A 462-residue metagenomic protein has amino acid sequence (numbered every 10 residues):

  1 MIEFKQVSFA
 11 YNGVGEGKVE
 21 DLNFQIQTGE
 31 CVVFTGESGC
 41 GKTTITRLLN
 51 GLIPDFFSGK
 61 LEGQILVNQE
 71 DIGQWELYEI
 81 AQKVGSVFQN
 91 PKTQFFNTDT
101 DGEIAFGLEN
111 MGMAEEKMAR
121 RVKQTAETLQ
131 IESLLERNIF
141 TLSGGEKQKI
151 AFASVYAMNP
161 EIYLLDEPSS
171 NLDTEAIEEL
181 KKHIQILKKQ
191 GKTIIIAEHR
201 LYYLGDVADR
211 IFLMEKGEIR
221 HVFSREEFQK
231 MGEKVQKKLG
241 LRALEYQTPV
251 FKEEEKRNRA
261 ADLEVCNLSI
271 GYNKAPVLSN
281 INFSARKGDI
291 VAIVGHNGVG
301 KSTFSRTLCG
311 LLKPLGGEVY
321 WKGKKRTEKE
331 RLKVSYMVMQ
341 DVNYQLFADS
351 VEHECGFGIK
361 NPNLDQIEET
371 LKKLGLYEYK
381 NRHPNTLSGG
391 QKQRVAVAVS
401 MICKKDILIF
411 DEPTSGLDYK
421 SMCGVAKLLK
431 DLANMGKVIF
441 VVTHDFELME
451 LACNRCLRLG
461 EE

Functional and structural regions predicted by a protein language model:
T35-E37, V294-H296: The feature captures the beta-strand-to-loop junction immediately N-terminal to the Walker
N50, C309: Helix-to-loop junction immediately C-terminal to a conserved catalytic motif
S58-E70, G317-R331: Conserved ABC transporter NBD signature motif
E116-L134, L364-Y379: Conserved ABC ATPase "signature" region
N138-L142, E146, H383-L387, Q391: Conserved ABC ATPase signature
Y163-D166, L408-D411: Catalytic Walker B motif of ABC-type/P-loop ATPase nucleotide-binding domains
E198-H199, T443-H444: H-loop/switch region of ABC-family ATPase nucleotide-binding domains
